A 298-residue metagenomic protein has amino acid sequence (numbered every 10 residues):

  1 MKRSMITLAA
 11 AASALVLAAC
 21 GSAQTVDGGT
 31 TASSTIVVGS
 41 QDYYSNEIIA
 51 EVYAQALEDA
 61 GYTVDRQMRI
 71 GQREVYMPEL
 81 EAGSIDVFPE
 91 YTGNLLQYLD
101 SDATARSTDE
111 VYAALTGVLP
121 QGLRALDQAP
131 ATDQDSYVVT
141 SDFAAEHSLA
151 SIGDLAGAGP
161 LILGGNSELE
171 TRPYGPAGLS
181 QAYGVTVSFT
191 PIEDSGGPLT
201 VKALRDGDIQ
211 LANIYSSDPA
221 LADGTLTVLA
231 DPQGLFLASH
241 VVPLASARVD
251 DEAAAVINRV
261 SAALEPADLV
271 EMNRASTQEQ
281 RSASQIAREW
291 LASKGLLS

Functional and structural regions predicted by a protein language model:
M1-A9: Bacterial N-terminal signal peptides that target proteins for export
L15-A19: C-terminal motif of bacterial Sec signal peptides marking the signal peptidase cleavage site
G21-Q24: Bacterial signal peptide processing site
S33-D65, I70, P130-G197, R281-Q285: Bilobed "Venus flytrap"/periplasmic-binding protein-like clamshell domains and structurally analogous long
S45, E170-Y174, A182, A255-S298: An extracytoplasmic/periplasmic, membrane-proximal ligand-sensing/linker region
D86-E90, G207-Y215: Paired acidic/hydrophobic, glycine-rich loop segments that form the ligand-binding mouth/hinge of periplasmic-binding
L99-L126, D208-L211, A220-Q233: Ligand-binding "clamshell"
D135-A145, S239-D251: A bilobed periplasmic-binding-protein/Venus flytrap-type ligand-binding module shared by bacterial periplasmic
